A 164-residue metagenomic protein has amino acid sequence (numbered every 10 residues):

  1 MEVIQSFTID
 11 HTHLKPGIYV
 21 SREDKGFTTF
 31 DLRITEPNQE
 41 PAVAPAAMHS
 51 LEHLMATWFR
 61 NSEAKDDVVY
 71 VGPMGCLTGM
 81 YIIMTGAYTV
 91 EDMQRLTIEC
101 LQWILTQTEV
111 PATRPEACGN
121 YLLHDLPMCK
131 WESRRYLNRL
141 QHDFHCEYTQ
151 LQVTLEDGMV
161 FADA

Functional and structural regions predicted by a protein language model:
M1-N38, V153, V160-A164: Non-catalytic terminal extensions that flank enzyme cores
I18-V20, V68-P73: Generic structural motif
F27-R60, Y70-V71: Active/ligand-binding-proximal structured segments within catalytic/core domains that scaffold catalytic residues
A42-S50, V68, Y81-Y88, D92: Short coil/turn segments at secondary-structure boundaries
W58, C118, F161: A domain-level signal for the structural core that forms small-molecule/cofactor-binding pockets and catalytic centers
S62-K65: Short secondary-structure junctions
P73-H145: Active-site-adjacent, His/Asp/Glu-enriched structural segments that form or flank metal-binding and acid/base networks
L140-A164: Histidine-acidic residue clusters that define the catalytic metal-binding segment of zinc metallopeptidase domains
